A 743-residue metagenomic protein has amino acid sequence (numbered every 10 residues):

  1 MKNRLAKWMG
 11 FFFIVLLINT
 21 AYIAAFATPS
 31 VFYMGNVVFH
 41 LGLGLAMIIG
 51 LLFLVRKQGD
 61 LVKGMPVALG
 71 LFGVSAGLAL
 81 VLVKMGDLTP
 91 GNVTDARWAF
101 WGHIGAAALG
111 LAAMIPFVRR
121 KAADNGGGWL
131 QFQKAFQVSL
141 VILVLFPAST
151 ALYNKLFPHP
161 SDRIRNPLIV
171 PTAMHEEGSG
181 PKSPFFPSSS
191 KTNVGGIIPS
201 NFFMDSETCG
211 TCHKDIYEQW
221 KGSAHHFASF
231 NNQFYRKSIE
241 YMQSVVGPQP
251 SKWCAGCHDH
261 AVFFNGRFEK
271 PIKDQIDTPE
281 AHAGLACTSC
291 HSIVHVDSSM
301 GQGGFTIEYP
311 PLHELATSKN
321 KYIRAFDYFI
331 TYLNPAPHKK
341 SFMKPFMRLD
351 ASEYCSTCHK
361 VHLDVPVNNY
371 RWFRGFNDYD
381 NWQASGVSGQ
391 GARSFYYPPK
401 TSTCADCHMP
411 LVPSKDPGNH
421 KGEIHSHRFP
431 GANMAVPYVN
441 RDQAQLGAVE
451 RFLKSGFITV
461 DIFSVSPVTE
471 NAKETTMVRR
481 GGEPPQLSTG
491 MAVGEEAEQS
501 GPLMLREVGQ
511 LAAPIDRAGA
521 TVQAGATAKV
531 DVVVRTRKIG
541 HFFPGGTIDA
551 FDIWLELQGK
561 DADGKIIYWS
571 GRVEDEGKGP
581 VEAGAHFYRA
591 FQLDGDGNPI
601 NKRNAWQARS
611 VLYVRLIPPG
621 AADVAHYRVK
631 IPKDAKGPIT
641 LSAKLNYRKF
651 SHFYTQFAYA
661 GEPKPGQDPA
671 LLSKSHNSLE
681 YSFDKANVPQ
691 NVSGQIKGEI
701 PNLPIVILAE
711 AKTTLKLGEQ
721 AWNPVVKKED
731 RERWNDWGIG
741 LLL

Functional and structural regions predicted by a protein language model:
M1-I164, T172-M174, S179: Membrane-embedded alpha-helical bundles that constitute the cytochrome b-like, heme-associated redox core of multi-pass
G44, I48-L51, Q58, K214 (+3 more regions): Short helix-loop boundary/capping segments at the starts of domains
V55, V62-A108, I115, P248-P250 (+1 more regions): Membrane-interface helix-loop-helix modules in multi-pass inner-membrane proteins
N125-Q137, L152-S200, I216, K221-P250 (+3 more regions): Primarily the internal scaffold of c-type cytochrome electron-transfer domains, especially repeated/multiheme c-type
F203-M204: Short glycine-enriched loop/turn motifs at secondary-structure junctions
G210-T211: Low-complexity, highly charged intrinsically disordered N-terminal segments that act as targeting/localization
E729-L743: Alpha-helical segment of the N-proximal tetratricopeptide repeat
